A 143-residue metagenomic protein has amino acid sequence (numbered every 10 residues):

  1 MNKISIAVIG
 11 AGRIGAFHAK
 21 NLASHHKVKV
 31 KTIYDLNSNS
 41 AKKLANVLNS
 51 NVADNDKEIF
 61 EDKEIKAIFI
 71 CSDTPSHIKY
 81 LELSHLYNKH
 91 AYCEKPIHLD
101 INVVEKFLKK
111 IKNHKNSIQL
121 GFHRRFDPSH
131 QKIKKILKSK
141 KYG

Functional and structural regions predicted by a protein language model:
M1-L48: N-terminal Rossmann-like dinucleotide-binding module
H25-H26, D62-K63, D127, S139: Acidic-histidine catalytic/liganding microenvironments
V30, I65-I68, Y142: Local beta-strand N-terminus motif with an aromatic residue
N49-D56: Conserved SAM-binding strand-loop segment of SAM-dependent methyltransferases
D56-E64: Short amphipathic alpha-helix with an adjacent loop that forms part of the alpha/beta core around
A67, D73, I78-F122: Beta-strand-loop-alpha-helix segment that lines the small-molecule cofactor/substrate pocket of alpha/beta enzymes
R124-G143: Predominantly a Rossmann-like dinucleotide-binding segment in NAD(P)-dependent oxidoreductases
